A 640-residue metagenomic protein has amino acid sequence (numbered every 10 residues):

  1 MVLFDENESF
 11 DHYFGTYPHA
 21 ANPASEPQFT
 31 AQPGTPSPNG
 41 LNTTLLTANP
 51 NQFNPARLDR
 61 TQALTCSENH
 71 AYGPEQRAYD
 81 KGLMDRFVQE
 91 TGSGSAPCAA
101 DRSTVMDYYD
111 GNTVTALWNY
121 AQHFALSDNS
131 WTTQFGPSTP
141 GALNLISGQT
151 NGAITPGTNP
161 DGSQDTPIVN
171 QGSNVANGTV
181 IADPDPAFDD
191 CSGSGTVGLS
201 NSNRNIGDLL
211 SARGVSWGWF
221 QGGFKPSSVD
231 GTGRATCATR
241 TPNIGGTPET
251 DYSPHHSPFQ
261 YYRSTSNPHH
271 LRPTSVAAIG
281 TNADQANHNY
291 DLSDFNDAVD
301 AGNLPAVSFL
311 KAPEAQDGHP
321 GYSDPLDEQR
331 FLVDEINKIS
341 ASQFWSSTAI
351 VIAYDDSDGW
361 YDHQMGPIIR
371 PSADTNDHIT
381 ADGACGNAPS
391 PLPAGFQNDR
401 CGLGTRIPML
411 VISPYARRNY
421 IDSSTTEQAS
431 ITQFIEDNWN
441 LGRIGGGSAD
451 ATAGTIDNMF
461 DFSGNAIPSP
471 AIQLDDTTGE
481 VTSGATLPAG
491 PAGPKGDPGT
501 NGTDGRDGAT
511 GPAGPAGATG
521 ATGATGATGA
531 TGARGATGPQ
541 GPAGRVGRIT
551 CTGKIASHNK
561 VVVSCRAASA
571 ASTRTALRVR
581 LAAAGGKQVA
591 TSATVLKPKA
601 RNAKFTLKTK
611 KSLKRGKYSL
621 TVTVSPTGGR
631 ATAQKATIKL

Functional and structural regions predicted by a protein language model:
M1-D497: N-terminal pro-sequences and low-complexity stem/linker regions of secreted or lumenal proteins
P488-K560, T573, G585, G628-T632 (+1 more regions): Collagen/collagen-like triple-helix sequence repeat recognition
V561-A570, V579: Aromatic/hydrophobic beta-strand junction motif of beta-rich domains
A568-A576, L613-R615: A short beta-turn/strand-edge loop motif at beta-sheet boundaries
V589-A600: Solvent-exposed serine/threonine-rich low-complexity stretches and specific carbohydrate-binding patches
R601-A603, T609, R615-G616: A glycine-anchored, Pro-Gly-centered beta-turn/N-cap motif
Y618-L620: A short tyrosine-centered beta-strand micro-motif
T623-T627: Beta-strand-rich extracellular modules
